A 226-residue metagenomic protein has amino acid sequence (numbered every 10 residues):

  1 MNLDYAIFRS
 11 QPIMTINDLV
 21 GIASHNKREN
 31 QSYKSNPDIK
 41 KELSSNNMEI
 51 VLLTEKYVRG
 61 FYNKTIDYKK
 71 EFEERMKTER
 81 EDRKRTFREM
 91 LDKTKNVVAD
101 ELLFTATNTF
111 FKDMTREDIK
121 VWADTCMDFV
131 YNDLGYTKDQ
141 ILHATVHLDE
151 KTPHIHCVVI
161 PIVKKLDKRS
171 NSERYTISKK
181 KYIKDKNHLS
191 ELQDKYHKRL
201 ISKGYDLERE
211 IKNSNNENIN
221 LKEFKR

Functional and structural regions predicted by a protein language model:
M1-R226: N-terminal nicking endonuclease/strand-transfer module with a His-rich metal-binding environment and a catalytic Tyr
